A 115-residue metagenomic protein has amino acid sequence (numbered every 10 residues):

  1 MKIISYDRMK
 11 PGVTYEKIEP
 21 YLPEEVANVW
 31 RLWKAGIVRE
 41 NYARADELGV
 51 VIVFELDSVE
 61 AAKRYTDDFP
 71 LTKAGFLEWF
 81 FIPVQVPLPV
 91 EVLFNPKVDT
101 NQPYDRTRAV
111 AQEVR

Functional and structural regions predicted by a protein language model:
M1-R115: Conserved, structured core segments of small domains
